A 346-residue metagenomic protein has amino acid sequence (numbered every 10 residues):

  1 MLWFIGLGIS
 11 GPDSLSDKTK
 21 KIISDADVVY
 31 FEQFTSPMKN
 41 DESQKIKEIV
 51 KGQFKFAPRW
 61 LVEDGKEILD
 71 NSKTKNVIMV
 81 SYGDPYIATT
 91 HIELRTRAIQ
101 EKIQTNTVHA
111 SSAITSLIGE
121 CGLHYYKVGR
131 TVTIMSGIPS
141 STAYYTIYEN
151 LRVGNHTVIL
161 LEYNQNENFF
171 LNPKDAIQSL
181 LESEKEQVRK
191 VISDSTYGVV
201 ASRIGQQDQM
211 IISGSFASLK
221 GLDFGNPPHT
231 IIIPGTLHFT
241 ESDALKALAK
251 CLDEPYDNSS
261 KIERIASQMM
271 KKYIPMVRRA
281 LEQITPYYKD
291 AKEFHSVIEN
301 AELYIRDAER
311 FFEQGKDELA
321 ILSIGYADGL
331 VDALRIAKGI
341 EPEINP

Functional and structural regions predicted by a protein language model:
M1-Q104: Class I S-adenosyl-L-methionine
L2, L151-I262: A contiguous loop/helix-start segment that scaffolds small-molecule binding in enzyme catalytic cores
G83-V158: Class I SAM-dependent methyltransferase SAM-binding "motif I" and its flanking Rossmann-like core
N258-E299: Amphipathic, heptad-repeat alpha-helical segments
Y288, H295, D328-N345: Short, charge-rich amphipathic alpha-helical segments embedded in non-transmembrane helical bundles/solenoids
F294-E299, E318-G325: Short, charged, amphipathic alpha-helical segments
